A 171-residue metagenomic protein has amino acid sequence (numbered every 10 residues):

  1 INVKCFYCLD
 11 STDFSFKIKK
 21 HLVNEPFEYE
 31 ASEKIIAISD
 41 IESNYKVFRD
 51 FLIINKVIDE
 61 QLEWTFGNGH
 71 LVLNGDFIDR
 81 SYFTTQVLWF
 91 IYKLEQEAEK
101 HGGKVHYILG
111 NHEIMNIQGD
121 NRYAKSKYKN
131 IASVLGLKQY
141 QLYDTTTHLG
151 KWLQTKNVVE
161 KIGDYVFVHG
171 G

Functional and structural regions predicted by a protein language model:
I1-G171: Feature recognizes metal-dependent phosphohydrolase scaffolds
